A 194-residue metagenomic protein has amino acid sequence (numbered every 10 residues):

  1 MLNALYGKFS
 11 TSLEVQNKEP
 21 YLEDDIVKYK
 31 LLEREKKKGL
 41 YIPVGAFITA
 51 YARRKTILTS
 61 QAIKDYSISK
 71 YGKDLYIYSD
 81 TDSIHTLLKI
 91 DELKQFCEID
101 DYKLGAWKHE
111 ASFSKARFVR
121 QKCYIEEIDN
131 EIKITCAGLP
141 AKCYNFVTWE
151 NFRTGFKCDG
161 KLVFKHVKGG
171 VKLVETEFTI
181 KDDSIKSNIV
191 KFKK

Functional and structural regions predicted by a protein language model:
M1-K194: Conserved acidic
